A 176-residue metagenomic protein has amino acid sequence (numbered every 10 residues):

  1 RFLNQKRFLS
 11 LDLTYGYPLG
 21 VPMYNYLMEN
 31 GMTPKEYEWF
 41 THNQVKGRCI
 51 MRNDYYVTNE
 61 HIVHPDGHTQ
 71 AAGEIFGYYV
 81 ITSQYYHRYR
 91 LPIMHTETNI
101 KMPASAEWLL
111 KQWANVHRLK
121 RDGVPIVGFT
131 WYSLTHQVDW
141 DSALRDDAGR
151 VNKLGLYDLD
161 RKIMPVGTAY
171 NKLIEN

Functional and structural regions predicted by a protein language model:
R1-E107, A114-N176: Active-site region of glycoside hydrolase catalytic domains
